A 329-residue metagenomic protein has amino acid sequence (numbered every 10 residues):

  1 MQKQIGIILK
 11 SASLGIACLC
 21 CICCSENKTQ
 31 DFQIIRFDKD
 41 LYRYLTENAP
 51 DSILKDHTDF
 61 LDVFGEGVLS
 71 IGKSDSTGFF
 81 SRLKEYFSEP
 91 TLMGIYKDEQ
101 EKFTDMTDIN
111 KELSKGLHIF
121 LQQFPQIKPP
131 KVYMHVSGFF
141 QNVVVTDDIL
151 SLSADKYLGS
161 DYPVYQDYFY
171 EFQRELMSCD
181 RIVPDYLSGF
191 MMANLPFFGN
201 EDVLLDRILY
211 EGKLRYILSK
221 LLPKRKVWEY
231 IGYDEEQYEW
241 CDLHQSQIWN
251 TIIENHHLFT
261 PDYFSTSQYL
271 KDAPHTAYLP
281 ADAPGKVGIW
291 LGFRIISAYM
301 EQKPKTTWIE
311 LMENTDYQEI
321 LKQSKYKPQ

Functional and structural regions predicted by a protein language model:
Q2-S13: Bacterial N-terminal signal peptides that target proteins for export
C20-C23: C-terminal motif of bacterial Sec signal peptides marking the signal peptidase cleavage site
S25-P90: N-terminal mature-domain "stem" immediately C-terminal to a signal peptide or N-terminal signal-anchor/transmembrane
D40-Y44, I119, Q123-Q126, K220-K224 (+4 more regions): Structured segments of extracytoplasmic/periplasmic soluble domains in secreted or envelope-associated proteins
K84-Y238, E313: Acidic/His-rich structured neighborhood in mature extracellular/periplasmic domains
K115, I119, G212, Y216 (+3 more regions): Extracytoplasmic/secreted proteins, especially bacterial periplasmic and envelope-associated proteins
R215-T276: Acidic/His/Gly-enriched intrinsically disordered linker/tail segments that often contain short helix/coil "MoRF-like"
T260-Q329: C-terminal soluble interaction/assembly domains
